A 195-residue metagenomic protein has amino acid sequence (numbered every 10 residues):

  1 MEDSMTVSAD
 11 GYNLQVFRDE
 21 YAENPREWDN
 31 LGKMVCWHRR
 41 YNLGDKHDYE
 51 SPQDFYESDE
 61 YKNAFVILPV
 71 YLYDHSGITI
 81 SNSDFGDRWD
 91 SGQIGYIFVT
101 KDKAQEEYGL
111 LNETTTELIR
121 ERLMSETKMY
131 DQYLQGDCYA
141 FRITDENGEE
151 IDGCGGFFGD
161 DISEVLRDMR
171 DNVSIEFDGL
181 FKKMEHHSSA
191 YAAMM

Functional and structural regions predicted by a protein language model:
M1-M195: Acidic interaction surfaces
